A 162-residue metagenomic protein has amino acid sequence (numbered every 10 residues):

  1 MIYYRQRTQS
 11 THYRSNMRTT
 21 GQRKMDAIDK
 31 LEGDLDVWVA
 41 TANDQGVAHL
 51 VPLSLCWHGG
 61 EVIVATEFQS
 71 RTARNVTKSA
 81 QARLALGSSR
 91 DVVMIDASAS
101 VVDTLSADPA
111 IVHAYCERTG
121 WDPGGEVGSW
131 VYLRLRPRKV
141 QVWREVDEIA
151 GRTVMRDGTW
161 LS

Functional and structural regions predicted by a protein language model:
I2-T19, D91-S162: Charged, gly/pro-rich active-site loop segments
N16-V37: Short, basic/aromatic recognition patches
R23-A27, T72, I111: Hydrophobic alpha-helical segments typical of transmembrane helices and their membrane-interface/capping positions
I28-D29, S54, R74, P123-G125 (+1 more regions): Short secondary-structure boundary/capping segments
D29-E32, T77-K78, C116: Alpha-helix boundary recognition
D34-F68, R74-V76, A82-L86, M94-D96: Short beta-strand segments
L35-D36, Q81, G120, V140: Generic structural signal for secondary-structure transition and capping sites
